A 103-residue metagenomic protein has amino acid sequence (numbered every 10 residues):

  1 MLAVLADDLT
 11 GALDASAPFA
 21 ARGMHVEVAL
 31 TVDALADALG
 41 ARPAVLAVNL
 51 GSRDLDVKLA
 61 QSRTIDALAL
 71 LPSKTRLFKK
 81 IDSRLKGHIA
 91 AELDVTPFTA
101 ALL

Functional and structural regions predicted by a protein language model:
M1-L103: Non-transmembrane, aqueous-exposed alpha-helical and coiled segments at domain scale
